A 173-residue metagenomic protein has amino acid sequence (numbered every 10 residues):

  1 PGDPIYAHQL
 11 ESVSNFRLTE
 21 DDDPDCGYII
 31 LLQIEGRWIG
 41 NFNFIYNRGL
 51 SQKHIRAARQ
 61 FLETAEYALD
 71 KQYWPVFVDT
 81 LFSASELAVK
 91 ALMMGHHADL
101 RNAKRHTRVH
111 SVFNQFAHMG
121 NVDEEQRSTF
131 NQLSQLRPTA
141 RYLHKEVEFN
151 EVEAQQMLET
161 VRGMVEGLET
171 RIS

Functional and structural regions predicted by a protein language model:
P1-S173: Terminal alpha-helical segments
